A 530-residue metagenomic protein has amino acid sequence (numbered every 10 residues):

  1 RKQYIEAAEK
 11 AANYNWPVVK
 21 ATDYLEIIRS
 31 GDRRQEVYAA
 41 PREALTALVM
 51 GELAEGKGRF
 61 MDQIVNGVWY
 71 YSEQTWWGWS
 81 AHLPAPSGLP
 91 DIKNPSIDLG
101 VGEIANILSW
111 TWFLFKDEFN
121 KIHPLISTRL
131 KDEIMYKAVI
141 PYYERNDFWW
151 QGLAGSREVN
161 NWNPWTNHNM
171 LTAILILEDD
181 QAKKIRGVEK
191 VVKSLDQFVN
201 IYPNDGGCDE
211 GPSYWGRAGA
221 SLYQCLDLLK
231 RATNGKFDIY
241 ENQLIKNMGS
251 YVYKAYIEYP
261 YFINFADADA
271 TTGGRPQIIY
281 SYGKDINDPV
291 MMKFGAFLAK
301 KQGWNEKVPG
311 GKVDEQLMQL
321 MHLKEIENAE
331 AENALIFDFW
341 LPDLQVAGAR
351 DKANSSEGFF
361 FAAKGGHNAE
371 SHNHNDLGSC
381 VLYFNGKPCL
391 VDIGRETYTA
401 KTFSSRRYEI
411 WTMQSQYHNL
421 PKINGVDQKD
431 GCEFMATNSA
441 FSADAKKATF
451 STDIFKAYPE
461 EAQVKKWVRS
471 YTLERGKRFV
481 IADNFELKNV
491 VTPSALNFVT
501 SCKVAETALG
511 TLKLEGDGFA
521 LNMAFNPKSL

Functional and structural regions predicted by a protein language model:
R1-L25, R33-E36, L341, V346 (+2 more regions): Terminal accessory carbohydrate-recognition/targeting modules of carbohydrate-active enzymes
A7-P17, Q63-H82, L125-Q151, R186-G206 (+2 more regions): Long, well-ordered core segments of solenoidal/helical folds
T22-R33, A81-L99, W150-N161, W165-N169 (+3 more regions): Carbohydrate-binding/catalytic loop surfaces
E43-R59, E103-H123, T166-Q181, A220-G235 (+7 more regions): Well-ordered alpha-helical scaffold segments within catalytic/enzyme domains
E52-V65, T111-M135, I174-V192, L229-I245 (+4 more regions): Structural helix-adjacent loops and short alpha-helical linkers that scaffold large soluble proteins
P84-P86, G102, K301-G310, E396-L530: CBM-like, beta-strand-rich accessory domains located in the C-terminal region of large, secreted polysaccharide-active
L89-S213, Q224, Q319-E332: Active-site lining segments of carbohydrate-active enzymes
G219-C389, F441-D444: Carbohydrate-active enzyme catalytic cores, enriched for enzymes that act on polyanionic acidic polysaccharides
